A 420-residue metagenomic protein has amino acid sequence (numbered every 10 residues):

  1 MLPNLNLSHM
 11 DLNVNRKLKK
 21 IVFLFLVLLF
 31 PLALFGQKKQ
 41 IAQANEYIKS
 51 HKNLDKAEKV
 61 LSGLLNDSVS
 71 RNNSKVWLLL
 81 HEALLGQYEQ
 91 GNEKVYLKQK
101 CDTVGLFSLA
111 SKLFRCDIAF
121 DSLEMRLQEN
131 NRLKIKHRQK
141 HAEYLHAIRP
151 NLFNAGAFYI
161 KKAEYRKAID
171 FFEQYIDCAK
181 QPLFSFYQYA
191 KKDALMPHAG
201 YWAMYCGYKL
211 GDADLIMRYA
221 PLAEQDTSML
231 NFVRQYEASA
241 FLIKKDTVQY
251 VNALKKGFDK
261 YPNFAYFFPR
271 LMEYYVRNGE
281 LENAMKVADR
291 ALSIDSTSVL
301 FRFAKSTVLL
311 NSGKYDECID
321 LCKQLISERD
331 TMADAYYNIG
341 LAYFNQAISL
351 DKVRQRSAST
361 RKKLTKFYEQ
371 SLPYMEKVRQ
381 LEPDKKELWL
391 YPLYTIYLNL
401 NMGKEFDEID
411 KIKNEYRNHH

Functional and structural regions predicted by a protein language model:
Q37-T103: Start-of-domain marker
Q43, L80, Q87, I148 (+8 more regions): Structural register within alpha-helical repeat arrays
L64, Y175, L222-A223, K256-G257 (+4 more regions): Canonical positions in the second alpha-helix
V69-R71, K180, T227-S228, P262 (+4 more regions): Short coil turns that delineate tetratricopeptide repeat
S74-L79, S185-A190, A194-W202, N231-Y236 (+4 more regions): Alpha-solenoid helical repeat scaffolds
L85-K162, D177-P197, N345-Y374: Short coil/linker segments at helix-helix boundaries
